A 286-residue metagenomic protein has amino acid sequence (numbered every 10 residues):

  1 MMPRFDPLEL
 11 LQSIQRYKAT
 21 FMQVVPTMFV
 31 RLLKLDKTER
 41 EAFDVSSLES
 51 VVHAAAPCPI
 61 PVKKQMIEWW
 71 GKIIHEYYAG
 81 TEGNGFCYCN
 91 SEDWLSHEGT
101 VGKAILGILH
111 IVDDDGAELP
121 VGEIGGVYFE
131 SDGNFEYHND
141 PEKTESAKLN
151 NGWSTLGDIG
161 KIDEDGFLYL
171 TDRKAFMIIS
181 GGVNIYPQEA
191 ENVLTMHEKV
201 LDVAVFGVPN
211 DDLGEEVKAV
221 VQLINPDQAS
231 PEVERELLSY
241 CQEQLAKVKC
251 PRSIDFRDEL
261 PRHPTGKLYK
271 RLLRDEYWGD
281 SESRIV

Functional and structural regions predicted by a protein language model:
M1-Y17, M28, I185-A190: ATP-dependent adenylate-forming carboxylate-activation enzymes
L11, A19-V24, L33-H97, I108-H110 (+1 more regions): Gly/Ser/Thr-rich phosphate-binding loop
M22-V25, E118, Y128-S131, F135-E136 (+5 more regions): AMP-binding/adenylate-forming catalytic core of the ANL superfamily
P57, C89, S96-D140, A147: Adenylate-forming AMP-binding core of the ANL superfamily, especially NRPS adenylation
H75-E82, V101-A104, F206-P209, D255: Beta-strand->loop->alpha-helix junctions that form or flank phosphate-binding loops in nucleotide-handling enzymes
E243-K267, V286: AMP-binding/adenylate-forming catalytic domain of the ANL superfamily
D275-V286: Acidic/polar alpha-helix N-cap and adjacent early helical turns within long charge-rich amphipathic helices/linkers
